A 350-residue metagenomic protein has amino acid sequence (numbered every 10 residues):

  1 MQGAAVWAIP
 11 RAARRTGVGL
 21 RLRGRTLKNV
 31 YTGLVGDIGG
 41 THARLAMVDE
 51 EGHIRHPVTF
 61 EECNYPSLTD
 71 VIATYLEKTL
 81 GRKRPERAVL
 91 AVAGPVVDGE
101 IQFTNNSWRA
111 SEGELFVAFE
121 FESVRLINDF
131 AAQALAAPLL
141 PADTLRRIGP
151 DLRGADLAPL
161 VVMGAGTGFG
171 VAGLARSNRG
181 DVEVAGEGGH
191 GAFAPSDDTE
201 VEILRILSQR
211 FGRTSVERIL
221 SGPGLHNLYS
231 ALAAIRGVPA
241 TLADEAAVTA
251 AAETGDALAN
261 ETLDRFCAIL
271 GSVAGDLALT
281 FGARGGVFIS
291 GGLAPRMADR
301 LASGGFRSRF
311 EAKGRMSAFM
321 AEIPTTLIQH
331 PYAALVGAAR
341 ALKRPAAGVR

Functional and structural regions predicted by a protein language model:
W7-I9, A13, L22-L80, R84 (+1 more regions): ATP-binding/phosphotransfer module of carbohydrate and carboxylate kinases, centering on a glycine-rich
G33-D37, R87-V89, R125, L160-G164 (+1 more regions): Short glycine-aspartate micro-motif
A43, P95-V97, G168-A172, N227 (+1 more regions): Short, acidic Gly/Pro/Ser/Thr-rich loop/turn segments
E61, N105-N106, R125-A132, D151-G154 (+2 more regions): Active-site nucleophile and cofactor-binding loops and adjacent substrate-binding regions of central metabolic enzymes
L80-L126, A131, L135-T144, V162 (+1 more regions): Short beta-strand-loop/turn "lid" adjacent to the catalytic site in phosphate-handling enzymes
S123-A155, A246-C267, S272: ATP-dependent carbohydrate kinase catalytic cores
R147, D151, A155-V216, A298 (+2 more regions): Glycine-rich phosphate-binding loop of actin/hexokinase-like ATP-binding domains
